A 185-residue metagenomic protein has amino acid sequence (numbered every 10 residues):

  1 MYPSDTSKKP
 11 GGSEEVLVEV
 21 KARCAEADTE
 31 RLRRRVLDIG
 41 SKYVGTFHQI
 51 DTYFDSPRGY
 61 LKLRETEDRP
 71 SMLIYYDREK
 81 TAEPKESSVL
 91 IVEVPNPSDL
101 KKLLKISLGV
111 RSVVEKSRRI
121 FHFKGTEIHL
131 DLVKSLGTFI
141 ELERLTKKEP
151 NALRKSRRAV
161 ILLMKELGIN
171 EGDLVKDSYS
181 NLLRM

Functional and structural regions predicted by a protein language model:
Y2-G125, L167-N170, L174-M185: N-terminal strand-loop-strand beta-hairpin
A82-S88, I140-E141, N151-L153: A short, polar/proline- and glycine-enriched secondary-structure boundary/capping micro-motif
V110-P150: Conserved, surface-exposed functional patches that form binding/active-site neighborhoods
E149-V175: Mixed-charge, glycine-accented linear interaction segment located at domain edges/termini
